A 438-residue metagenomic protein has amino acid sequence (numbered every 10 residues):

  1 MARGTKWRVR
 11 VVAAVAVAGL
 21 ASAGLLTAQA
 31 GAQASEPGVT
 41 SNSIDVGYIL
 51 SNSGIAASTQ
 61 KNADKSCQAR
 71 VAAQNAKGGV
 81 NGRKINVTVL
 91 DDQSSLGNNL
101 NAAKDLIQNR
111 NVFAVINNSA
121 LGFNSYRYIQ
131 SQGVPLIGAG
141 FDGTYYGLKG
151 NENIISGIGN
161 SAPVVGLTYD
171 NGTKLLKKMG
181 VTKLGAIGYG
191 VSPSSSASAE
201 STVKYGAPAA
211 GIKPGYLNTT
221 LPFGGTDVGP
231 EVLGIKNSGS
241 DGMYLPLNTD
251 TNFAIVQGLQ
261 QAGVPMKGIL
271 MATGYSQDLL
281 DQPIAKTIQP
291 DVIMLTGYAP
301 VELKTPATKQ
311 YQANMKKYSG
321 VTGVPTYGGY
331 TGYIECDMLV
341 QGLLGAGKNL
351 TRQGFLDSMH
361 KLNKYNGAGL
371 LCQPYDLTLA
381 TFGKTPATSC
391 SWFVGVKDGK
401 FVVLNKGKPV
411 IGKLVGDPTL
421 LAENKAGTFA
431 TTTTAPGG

Functional and structural regions predicted by a protein language model:
M1-A32: Secretory targeting and sorting signals
A32-Y48, A76-K84, L176-K183: Immediate post-signal peptide segment of exported/extracytoplasmic ligand-binding proteins
A34, S58-K65, A72, A76-K149 (+2 more regions): Beta-alpha junction/loop-to-helix N-cap segments that form part of ligand/metal-binding clefts
S35-Q68, L90-G97, A120, G188-S198 (+1 more regions): Extracytoplasmic "Venus flytrap"
N99, G157-L184, T226-G229, N252 (+1 more regions): Hydrophobic alpha-helical segments within soluble ligand-binding/sensing domains
V112-T219, K267-I293: Extracytoplasmic ligand/sensor domains, especially the bilobed periplasmic-binding protein
G159-A162, L259-Y333, G345, G427 (+1 more regions): Extracellular/periplasmic periplasmic-binding protein-like sensory domains
K317-G329, Q341-N405: Segments of small-molecule ligand-sensing domains
